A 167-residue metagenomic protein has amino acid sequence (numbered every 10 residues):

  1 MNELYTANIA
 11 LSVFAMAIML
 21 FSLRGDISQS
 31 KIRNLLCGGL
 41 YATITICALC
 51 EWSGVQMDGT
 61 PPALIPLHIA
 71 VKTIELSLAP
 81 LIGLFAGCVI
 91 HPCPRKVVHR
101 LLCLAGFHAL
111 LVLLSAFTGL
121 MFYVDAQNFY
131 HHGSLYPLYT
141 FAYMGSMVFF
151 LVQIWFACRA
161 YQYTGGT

Functional and structural regions predicted by a protein language model:
M1-E3, P62-A70, Y130-L135, W155-G166: Short juxtamembrane and helix-loop transition motifs at transmembrane-helix boundaries in membrane proteins
N2-L11, L110-F156: Extracellular-loop-to-transmembrane junctions of the mid-late helices
Y5-S28, I32-P62, H68-A86, L101-G119: Hydrophobic alpha-helical transmembrane segments of multi-pass membrane proteins
M16-L23, L84-V89, T140-G165: Alpha-helical transmembrane segments in multipass membrane proteins, preferentially the mid-helix core
I27-S28, Q56-A63, H91-K96, A116-V124 (+1 more regions): Transmembrane helix-loop junctions in multipass membrane proteins, especially transporters and channels
H99-G106, Y163-T167: Cytoplasmic juxtamembrane regions at transmembrane-helix boundaries
